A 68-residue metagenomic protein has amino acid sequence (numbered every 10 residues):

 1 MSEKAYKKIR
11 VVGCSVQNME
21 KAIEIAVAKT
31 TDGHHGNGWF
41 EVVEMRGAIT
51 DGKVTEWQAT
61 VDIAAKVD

Functional and structural regions predicted by a protein language model:
K4-F40: Short, well-ordered alpha-helical segments
E41, M45-D68: A cross-kingdom feature marking charged/low-complexity
